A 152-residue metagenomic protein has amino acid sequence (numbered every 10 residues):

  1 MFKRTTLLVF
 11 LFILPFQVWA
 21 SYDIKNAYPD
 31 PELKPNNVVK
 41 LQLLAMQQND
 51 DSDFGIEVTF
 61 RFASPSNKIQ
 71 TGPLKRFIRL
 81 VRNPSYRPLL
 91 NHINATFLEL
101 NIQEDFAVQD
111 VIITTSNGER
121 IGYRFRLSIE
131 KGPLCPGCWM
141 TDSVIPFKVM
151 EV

Functional and structural regions predicted by a protein language model:
M1-T5: Positively charged n-region of N-terminal signal peptides that target proteins for export
T6-F10: Sec-dependent N-terminal signal peptides
V18-Y22: Boundary at the C-terminal end of the N-terminal hydrophobic targeting segment
N26-P31: TPR-adjacent "capping" and linker segments in tetratricopeptide-repeat scaffold/adaptor proteins
K34-D50, F62: Short, aromatic-enriched amphipathic alpha-helices that serve as compact interaction elements
D53-E104: Short solvent-exposed beta->alpha transition segments
L100-V152: Exposed beta-sheet edge and beta->alpha loop/turn motif
